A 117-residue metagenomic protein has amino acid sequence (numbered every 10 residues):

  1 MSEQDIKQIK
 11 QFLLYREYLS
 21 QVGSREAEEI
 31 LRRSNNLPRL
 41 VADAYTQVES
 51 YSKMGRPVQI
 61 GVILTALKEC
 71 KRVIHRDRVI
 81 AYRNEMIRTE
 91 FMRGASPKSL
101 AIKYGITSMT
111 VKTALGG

Functional and structural regions predicted by a protein language model:
M1-E69: General nucleic-acid-binding
V79-A95: Short, amphipathic alpha-helical "recognition" segments used to contact nucleic acids or chromatin
S99-K103: Short alpha-helical "recognition helix" segments of helix-turn-helix
M109: Key DNA-contact positions within bacterial/archaeal DNA-binding proteins
K112-T113: Key DNA-contacting residues within the recognition helix of helix-turn-helix
